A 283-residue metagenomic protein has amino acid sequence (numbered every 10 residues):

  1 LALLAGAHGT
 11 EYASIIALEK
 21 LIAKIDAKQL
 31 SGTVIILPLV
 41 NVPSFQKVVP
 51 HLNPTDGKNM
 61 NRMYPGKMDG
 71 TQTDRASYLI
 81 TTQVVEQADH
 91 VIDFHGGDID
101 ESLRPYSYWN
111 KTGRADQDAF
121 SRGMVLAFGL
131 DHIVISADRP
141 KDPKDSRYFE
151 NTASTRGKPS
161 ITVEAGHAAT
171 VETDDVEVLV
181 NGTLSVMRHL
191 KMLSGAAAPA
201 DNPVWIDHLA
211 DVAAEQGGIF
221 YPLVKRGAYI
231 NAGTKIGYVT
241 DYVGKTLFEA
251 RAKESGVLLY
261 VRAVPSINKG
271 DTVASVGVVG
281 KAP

Functional and structural regions predicted by a protein language model:
L1-P283: Structured catalytic-domain cores with a bias toward divalent-metal coordination
